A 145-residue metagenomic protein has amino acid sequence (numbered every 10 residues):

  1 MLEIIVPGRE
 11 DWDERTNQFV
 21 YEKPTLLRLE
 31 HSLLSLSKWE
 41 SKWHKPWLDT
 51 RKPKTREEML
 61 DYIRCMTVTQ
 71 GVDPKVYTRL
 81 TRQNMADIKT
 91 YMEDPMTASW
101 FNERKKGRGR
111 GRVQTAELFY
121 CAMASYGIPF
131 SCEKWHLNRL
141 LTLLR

Functional and structural regions predicted by a protein language model:
M1-S41, Q70-R145: An amphipathic, hydrophobic-aromatic interaction surface with interspersed Lys/Arg that forms lipid/phosphate-bearing
W47-D87: Short, well-structured hydrophobic secondary-structure segments
